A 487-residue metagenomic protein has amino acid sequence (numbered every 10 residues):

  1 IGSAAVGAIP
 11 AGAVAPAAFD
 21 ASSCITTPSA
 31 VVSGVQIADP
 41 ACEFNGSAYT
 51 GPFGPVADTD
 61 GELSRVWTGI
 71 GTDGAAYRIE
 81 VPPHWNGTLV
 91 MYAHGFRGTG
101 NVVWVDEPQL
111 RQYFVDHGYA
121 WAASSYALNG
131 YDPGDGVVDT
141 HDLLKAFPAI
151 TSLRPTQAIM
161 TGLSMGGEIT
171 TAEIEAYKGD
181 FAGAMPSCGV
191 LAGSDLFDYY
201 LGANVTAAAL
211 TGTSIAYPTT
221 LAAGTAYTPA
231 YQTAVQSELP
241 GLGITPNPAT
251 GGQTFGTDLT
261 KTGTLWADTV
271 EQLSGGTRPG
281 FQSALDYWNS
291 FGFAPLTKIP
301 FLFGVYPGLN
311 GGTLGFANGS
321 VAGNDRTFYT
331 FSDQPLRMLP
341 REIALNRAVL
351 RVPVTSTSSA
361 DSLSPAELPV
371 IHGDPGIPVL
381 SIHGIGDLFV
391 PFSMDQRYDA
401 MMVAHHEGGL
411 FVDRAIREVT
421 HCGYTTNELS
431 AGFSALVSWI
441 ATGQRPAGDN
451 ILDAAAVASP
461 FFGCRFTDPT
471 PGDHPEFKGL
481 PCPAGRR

Functional and structural regions predicted by a protein language model:
I1-A13: Secretory targeting and sorting signals
G12-R487: C-terminal His-loop and adjacent cap/lid subdomain of alpha/beta-hydrolase
